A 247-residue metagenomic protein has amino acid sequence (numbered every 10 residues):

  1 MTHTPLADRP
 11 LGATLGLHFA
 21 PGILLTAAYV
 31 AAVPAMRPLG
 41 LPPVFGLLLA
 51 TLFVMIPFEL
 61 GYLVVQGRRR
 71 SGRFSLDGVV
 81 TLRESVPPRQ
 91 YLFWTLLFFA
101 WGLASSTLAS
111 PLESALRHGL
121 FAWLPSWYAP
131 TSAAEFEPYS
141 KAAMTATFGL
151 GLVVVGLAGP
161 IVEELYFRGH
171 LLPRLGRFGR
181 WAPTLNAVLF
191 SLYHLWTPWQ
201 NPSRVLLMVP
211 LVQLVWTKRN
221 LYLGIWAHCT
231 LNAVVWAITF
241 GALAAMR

Functional and structural regions predicted by a protein language model:
M1-L124, T230-R247: N-terminal, membrane-interfacial amphipathic/helix-forming hydrophobic leader that caps and precedes the first
G22, V33, Q66, T95 (+4 more regions): Generic alpha-helical secondary structure signal
P38-L49, A133-T145: Membrane-interface segments at the starts/ends of alpha-helical transmembrane spans
L103, T107, F136-R247: Transmembrane helix-loop-helix hairpins at the membrane interface of multi-pass integral membrane proteins
A115-M144: Membrane-interface interhelical connector segments
